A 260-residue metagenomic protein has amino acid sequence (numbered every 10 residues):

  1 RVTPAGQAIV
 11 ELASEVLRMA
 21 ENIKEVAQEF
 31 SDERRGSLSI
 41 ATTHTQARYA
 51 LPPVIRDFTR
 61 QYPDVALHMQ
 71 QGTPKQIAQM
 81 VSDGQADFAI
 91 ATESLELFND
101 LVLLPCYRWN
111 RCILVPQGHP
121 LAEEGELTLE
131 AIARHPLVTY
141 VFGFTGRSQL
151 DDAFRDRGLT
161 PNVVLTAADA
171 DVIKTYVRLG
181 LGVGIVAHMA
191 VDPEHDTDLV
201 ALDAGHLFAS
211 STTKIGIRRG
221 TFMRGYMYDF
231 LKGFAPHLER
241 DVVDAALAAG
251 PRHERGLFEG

Functional and structural regions predicted by a protein language model:
R1-R35, P236: Alpha-helical "hinge/linker" immediately C-terminal to small N-terminal DNA-binding modules
R18, F30, P53-D57, K75-R111 (+3 more regions): Short beta-strand-centered segments that line the small-molecule binding cleft or hinge of alpha/beta clamshell
R35-L97, T160, T166-A167: Central regulatory/effector-binding core of bacterial HTH transcription factors
A41, R111, L127-G146, L238 (+1 more regions): Short loop->beta-strand "edge-of-pocket" segments that line small-molecule binding or catalytic clefts across diverse
A50, A201-D244, G250-H253: A late-sequence structural motif
T73-A86, T92, G143-V200, A249-G260: Hydrophobic hinge/microswitch elements
F98-W109, E124, D171-G220, D229: Beta-alpha-beta core module
D100-L137: Flexible hinge/capping segments at coil-to-helix
